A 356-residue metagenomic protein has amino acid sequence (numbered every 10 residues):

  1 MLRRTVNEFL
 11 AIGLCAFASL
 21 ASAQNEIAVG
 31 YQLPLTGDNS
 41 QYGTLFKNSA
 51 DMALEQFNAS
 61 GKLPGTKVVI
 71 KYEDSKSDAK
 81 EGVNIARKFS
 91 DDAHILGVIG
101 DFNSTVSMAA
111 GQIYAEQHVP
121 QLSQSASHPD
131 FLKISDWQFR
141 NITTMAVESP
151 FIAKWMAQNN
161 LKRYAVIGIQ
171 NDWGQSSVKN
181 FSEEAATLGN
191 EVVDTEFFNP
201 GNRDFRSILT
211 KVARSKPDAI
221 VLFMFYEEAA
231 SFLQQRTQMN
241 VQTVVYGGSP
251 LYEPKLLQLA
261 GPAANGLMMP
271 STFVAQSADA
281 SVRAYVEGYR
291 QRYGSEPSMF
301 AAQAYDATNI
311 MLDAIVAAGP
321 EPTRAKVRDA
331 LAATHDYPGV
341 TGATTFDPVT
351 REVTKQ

Functional and structural regions predicted by a protein language model:
L2-E8, A23-Q356: Extracytosolic ligand-binding ectodomains
A18-L20: N-terminal signal peptide c-region/cleavage motif recognized by signal peptidases
